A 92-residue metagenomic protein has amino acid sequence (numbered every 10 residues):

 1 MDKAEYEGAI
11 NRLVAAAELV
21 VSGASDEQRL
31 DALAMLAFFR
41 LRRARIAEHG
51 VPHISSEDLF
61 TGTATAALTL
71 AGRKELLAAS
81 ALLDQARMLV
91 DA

Functional and structural regions predicted by a protein language model:
M1-A92: Long, charged/polar, soluble alpha-helical segments
